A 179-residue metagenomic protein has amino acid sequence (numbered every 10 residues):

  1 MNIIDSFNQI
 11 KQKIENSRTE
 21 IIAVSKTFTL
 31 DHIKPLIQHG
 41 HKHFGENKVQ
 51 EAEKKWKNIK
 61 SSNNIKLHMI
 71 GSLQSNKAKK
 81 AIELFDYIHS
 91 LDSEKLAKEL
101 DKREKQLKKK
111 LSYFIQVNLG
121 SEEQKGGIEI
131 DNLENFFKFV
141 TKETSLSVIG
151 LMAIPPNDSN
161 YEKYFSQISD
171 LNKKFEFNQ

Functional and structural regions predicted by a protein language model:
M1-Q179: Conserved alpha/beta-domain cores
